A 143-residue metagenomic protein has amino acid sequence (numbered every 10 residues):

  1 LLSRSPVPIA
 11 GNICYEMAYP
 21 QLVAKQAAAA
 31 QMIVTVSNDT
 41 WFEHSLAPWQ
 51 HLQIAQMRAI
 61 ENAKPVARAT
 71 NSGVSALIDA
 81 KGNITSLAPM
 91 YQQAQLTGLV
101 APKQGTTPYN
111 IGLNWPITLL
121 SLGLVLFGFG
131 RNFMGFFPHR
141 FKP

Functional and structural regions predicted by a protein language model:
L1-P143: Solvent-exposed soluble domains appended to multi-pass membrane proteins
